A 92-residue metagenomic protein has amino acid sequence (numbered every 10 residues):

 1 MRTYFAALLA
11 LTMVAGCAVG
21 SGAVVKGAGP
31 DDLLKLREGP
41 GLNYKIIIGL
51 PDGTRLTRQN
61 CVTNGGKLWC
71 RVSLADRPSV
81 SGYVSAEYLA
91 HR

Functional and structural regions predicted by a protein language model:
M1-Y4: Positively charged n-region of N-terminal signal peptides that target proteins for export
A6-M13: Hydrophobic helical h-region of N-terminal Sec-dependent signal peptides in bacterial secretory/periplasmic proteins
G16-C17: N-terminal Sec signal peptide cleavage junction
A23-K35: Short, basic/aromatic beta-hairpin or loop at an interaction surface
D32, L36-G39, P78-S81: Src homology 3 (SH3)-mediated interaction modules
E38-R55: SH3/SH3-like (including bacterial SH3b) beta-barrel domains that bind proline-rich motifs or cell-wall ligands
L50-A86: SH3/SH3-like beta-barrel superfamily modules
E87-R92: Structured surface patches comprising rigid loops and adjacent beta-strands/short helices at the edges of well-ordered
